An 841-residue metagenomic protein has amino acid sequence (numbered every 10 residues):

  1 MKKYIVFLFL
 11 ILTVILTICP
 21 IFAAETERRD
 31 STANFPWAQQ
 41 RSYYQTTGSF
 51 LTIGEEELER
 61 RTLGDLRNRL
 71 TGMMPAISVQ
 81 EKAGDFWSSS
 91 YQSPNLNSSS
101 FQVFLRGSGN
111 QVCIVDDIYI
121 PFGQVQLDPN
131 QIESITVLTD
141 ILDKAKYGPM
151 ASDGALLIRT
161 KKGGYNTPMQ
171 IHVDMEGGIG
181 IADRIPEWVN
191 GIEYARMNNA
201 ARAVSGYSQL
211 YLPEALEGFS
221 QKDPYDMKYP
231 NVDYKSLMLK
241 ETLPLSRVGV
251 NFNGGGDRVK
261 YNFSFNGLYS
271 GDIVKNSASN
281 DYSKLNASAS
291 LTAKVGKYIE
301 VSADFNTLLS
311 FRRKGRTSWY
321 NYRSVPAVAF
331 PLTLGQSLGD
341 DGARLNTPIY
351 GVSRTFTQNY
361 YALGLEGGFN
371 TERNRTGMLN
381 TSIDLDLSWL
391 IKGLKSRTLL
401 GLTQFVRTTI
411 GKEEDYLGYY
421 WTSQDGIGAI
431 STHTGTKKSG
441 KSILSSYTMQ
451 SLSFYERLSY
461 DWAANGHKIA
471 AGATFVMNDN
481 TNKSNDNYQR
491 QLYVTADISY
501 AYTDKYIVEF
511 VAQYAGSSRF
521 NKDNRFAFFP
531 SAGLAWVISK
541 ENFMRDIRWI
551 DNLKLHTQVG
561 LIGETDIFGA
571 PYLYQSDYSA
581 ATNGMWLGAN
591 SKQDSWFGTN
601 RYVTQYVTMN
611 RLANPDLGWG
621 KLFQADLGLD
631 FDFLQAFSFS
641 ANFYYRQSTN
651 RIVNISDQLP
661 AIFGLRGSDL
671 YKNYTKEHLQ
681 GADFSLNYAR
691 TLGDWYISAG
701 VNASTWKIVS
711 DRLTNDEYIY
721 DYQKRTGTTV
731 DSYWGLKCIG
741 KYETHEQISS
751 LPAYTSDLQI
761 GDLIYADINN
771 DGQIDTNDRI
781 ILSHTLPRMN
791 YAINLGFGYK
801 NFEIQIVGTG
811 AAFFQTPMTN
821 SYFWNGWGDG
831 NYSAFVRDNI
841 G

Functional and structural regions predicted by a protein language model:
M1-E27, L70, A532, V701: Bacterial Sec-dependent N-terminal signal peptides
Y4, F22-V112, I118-I120, Q124-N130 (+9 more regions): Membrane-proximal, glycine/serine-rich, low-complexity loop/turn segments characteristic of large bacterial
E57, Y269, G516-S518, R690 (+2 more regions): A generic structural motif
L70, D117, I135, I158 (+3 more regions): Conserved RecA-like P-loop NTPase ATPase core
I114, A471-D479, I507-G516, I764-L786 (+1 more regions): Catalytic-site beta-strand/loop segments enriched in glycine and acidic/polar residues
V115-D116, Y502, Y799: Structural motif
S290-I299, F305-L309, S353-E413, S423-D731: Extracellular/periplasmic, surface-exposed regions of secreted and cell-surface proteins
R601-N610, Q647-K676, K707-T785, E803-G841: Surface-exposed, extracytoplasmic segments of Gram-negative outer-membrane nutrient-acquisition systems
